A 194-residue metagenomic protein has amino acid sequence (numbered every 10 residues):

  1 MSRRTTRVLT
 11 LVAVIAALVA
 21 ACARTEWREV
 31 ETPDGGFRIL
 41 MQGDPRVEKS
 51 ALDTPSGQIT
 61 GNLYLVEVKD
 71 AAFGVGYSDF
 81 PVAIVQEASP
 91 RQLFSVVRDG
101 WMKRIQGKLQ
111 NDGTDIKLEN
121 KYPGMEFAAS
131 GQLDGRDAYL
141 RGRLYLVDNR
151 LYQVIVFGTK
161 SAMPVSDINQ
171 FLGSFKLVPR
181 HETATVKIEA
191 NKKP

Functional and structural regions predicted by a protein language model:
M1-V12: Bacterial N-terminal signal peptides that target proteins for export
L18-A21: C-terminal motif of bacterial Sec signal peptides marking the signal peptidase cleavage site
A23-T25: Bacterial signal peptide processing site
E31-M41: Predominantly extracellular/luminal regions of secreted and cell-surface proteins, especially disulfide-bonded
F37, P45, P90-I105, N149-P194: Surface-exposed amphipathic alpha-helical segments
D44-Q86, P194: Secretory pathway targeting signatures of secreted, lumenal, and periplasmic proteins
D44-Y64, R98-Y145: Signature of long, low-cysteine stretches enriched in small and polar/charged residues
F73-D112: Mid-chain, structured segments of secreted extracytoplasmic proteins
